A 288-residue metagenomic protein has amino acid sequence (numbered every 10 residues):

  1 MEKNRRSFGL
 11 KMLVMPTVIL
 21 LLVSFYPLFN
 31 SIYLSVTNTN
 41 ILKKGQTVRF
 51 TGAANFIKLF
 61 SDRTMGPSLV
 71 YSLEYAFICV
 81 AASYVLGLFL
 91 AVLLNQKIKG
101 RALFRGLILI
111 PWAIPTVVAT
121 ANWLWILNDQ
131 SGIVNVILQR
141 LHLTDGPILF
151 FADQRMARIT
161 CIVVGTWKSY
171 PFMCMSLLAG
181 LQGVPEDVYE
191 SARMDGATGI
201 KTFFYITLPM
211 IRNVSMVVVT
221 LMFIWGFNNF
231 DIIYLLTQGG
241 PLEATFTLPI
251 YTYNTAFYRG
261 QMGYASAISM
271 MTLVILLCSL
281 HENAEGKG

Functional and structural regions predicted by a protein language model:
E2-G288: A structural signal for multi-pass alpha-helical bundles of membrane permease subunits that mediate small-molecule
